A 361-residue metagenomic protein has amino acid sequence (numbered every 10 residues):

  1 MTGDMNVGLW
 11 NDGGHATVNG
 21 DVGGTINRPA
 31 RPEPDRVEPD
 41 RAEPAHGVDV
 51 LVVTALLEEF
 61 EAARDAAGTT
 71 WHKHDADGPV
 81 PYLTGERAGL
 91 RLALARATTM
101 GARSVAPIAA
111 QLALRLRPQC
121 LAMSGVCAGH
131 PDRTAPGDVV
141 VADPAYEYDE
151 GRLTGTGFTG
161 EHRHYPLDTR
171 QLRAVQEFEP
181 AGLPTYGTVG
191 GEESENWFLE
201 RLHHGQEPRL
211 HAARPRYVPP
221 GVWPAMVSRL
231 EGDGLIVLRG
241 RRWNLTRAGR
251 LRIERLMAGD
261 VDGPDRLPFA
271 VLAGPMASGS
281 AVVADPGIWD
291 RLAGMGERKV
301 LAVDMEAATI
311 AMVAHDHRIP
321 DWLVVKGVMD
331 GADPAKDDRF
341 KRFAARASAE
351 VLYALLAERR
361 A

Functional and structural regions predicted by a protein language model:
M1-R41: Long, low-complexity intrinsically disordered regions enriched in small/polar and proline/glycine residues
R31-L323, G327-A361: Intrinsic-disorder/coil detector with helix-boundary
